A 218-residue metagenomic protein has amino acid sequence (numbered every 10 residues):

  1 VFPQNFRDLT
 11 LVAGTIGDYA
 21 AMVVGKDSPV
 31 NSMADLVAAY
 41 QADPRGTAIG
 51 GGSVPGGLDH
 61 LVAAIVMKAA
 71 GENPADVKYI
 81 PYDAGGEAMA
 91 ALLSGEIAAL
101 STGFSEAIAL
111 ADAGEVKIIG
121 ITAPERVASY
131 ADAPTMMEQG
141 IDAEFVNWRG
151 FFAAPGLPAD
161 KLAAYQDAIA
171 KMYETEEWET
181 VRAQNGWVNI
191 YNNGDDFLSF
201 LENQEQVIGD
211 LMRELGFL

Functional and structural regions predicted by a protein language model:
V1-R149: Conserved hydrophobic/amphipathic secondary-structure segments that form or flank ligand- or partner-binding grooves
Y19, F152, Y191: A short acidic, helix-capping loop that chelates divalent metal ions and anchors anionic groups
N31, G57, S101, G156-D160 (+2 more regions): Soluble non-cytosolic domains of exported or imported proteins
P44, P155, E176-E177: Structural motif
V77-Y82, F152, D195-F200: Short linear loop/turn motifs
I108, F152, E179: Nucleotide phosphate-binding site architecture
T135, A159-L218: An extracytoplasmic/periplasmic, membrane-proximal ligand-sensing/linker region
A143-P155, A163-A164: Small-residue transmembrane helix packing/gating motifs
